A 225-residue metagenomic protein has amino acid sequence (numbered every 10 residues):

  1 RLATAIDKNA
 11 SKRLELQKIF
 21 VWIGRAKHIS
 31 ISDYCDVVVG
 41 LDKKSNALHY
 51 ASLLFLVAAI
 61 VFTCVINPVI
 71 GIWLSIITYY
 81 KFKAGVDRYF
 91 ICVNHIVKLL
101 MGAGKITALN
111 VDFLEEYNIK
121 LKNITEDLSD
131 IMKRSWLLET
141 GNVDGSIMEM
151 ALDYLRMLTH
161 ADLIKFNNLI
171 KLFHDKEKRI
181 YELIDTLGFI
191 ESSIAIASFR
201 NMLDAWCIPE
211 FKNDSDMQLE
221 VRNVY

Functional and structural regions predicted by a protein language model:
R1-Y225: Alpha-helical coupling/stalk and coiled-coil linker elements that connect catalytic or binding modules and transmit
